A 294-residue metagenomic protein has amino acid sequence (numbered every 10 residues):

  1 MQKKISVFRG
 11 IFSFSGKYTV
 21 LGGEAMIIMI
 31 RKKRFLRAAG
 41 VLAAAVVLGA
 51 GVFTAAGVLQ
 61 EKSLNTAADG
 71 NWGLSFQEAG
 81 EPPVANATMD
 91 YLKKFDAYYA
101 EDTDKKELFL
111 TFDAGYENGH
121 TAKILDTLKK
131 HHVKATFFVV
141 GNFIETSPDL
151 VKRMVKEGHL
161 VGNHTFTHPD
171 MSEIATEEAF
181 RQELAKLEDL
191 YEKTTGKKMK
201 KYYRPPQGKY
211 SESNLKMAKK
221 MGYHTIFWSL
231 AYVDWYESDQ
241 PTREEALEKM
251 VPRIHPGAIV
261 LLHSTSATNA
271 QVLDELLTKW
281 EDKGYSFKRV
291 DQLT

Functional and structural regions predicted by a protein language model:
Q2-R34: N-terminal Lys/Arg-rich, disordered targeting/topogenic segments
G22-T111, E117-K123, K130, E245 (+2 more regions): N-terminal pre-catalytic segment of deacetylase/amide-hydrolase enzymes
L74-A175, K186-E192, M199-K200, T294: Active-site beta->alpha N-cap acidic-glycine motif
A87, H120, P169-T195, K209-P256 (+1 more regions): Alpha-helical scaffold elements lining the catalytic groove of polysaccharide deacetylases
L108-T111, A135-V139, L160-N163, K201-P205 (+3 more regions): Structural recognition of the beta-strand scaffold that forms the well-ordered cores of secreted hydrolase catalytic
G115, V140-N142, F166, P206-G208 (+3 more regions): Active-site beta-loop-alpha junctions enriched in small/polar residues
K123-I124, D149-R153, N214-M217, V272-L276: A short acidic, amphipathic alpha-helical/loop segment
H255-D291: Catalytic grooves of carbohydrate-active enzymes
